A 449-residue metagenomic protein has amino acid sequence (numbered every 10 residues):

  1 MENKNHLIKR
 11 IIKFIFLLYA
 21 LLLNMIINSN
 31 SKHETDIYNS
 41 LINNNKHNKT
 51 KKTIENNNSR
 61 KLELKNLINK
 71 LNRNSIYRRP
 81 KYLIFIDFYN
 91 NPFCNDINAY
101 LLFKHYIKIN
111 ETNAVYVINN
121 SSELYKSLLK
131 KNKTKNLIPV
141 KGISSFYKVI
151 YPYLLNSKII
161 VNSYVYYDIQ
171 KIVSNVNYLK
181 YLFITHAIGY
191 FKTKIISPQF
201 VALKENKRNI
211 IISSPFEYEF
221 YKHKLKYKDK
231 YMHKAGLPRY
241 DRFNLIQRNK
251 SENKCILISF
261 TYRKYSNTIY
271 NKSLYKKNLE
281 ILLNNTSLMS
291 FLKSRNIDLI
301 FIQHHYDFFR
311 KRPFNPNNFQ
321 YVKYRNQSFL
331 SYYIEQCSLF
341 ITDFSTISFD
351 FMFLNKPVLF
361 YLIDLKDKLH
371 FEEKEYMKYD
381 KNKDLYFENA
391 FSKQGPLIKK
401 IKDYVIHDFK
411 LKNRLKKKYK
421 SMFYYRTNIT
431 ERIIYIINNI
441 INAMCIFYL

Functional and structural regions predicted by a protein language model:
M1-K81, I437, M444-L449: Membrane-proximal basic amphipathic "stem/tether" segments
I54-K70, F191-K194, P198-Q199, L203-K272 (+2 more regions): A nucleotide-sugar donor-handling region in carbohydrate enzymes
N74-I84, N177-L179, K250-K254: A short, charged/proline- and glycine-enriched loop that marks the coil->beta-strand transition at the N-terminal
Y82-F243: Active-site and donor-binding regions of nucleotide-sugar-utilizing enzymes
N95-K104, P238-P313: Conserved catalytic-core segment of nucleotide-activated headgroup transferases in glycan assembly
G142-L154, H305-F349: Donor nucleotide-activated moiety binding/catalytic core segment of transferases that use nucleotide-activated donors
I160-Y167, K171-T185, Q327-E373: A donor-sugar binding/catalytic signature common to diverse glycosyltransferases and related nucleotide-sugar
N317, T346-M422: Catalytic binding pocket for nucleotide-activated donors in carbohydrate/polymer assembly enzymes
